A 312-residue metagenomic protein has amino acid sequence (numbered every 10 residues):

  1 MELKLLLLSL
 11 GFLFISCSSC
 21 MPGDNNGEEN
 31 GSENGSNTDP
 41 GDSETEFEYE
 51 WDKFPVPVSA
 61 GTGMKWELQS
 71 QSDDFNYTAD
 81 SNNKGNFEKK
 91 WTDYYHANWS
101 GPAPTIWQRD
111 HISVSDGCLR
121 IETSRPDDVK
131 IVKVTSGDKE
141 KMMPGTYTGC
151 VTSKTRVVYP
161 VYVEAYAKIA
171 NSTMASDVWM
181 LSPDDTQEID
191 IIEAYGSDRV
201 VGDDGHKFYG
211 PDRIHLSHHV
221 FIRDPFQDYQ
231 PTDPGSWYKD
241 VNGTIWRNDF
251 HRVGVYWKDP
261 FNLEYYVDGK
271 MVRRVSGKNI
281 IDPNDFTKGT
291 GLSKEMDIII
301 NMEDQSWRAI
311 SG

Functional and structural regions predicted by a protein language model:
M1-L5: Positively charged n-region of N-terminal signal peptides that target proteins for export
L8-S16: Bacterial N-terminal signal peptides
C17-E28: Bacterial lipoprotein signal-peptidase II cleavage site
N37-G312: GH16 jelly-roll
